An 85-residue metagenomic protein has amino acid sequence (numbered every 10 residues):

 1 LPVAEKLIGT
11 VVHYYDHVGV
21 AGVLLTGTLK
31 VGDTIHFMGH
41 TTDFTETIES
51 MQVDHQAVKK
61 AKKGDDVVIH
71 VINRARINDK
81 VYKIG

Functional and structural regions predicted by a protein language model:
L1-G85: Beta-strand/loop-dominated core regions that host nucleotide or nucleotide-derived cofactor-binding catalytic loops
